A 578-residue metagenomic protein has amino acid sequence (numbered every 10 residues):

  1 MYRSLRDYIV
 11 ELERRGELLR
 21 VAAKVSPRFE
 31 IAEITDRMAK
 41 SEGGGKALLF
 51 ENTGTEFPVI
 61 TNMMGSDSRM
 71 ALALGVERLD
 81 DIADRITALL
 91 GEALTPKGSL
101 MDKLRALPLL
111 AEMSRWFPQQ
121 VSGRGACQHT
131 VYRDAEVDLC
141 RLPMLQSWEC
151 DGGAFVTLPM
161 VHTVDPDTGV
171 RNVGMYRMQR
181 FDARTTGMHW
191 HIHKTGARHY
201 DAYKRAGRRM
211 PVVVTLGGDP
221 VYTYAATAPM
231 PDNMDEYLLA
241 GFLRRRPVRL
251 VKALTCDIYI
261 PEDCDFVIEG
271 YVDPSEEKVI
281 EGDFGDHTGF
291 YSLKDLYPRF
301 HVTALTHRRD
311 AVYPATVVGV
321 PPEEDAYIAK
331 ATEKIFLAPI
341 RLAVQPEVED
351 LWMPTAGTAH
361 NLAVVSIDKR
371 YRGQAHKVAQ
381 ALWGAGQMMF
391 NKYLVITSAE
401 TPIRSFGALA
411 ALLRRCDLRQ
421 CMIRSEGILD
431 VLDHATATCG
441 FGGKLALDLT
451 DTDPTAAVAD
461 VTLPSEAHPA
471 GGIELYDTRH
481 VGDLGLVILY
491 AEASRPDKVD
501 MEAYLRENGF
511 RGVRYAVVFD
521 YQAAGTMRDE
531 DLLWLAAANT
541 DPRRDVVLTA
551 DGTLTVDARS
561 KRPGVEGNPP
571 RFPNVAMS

Functional and structural regions predicted by a protein language model:
M1-D283, H287-S578: Extended, highly charged
